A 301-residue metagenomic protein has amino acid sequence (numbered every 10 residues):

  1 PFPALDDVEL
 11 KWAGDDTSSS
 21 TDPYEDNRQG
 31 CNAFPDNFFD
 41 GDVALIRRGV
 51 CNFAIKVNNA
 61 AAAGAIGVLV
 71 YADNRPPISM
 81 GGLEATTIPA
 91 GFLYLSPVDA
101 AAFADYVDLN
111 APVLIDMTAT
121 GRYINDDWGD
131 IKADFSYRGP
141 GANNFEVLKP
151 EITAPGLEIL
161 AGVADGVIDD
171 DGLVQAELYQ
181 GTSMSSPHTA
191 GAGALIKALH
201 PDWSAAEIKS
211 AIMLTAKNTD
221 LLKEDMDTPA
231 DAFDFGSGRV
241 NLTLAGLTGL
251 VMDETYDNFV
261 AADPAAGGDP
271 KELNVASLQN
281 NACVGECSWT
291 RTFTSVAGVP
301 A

Functional and structural regions predicted by a protein language model:
P1-A154, G162-A164, A232, V240-G246: Structured lumen-facing ectodomains of secretory-pathway proteins
F2, E25-N27, D126-D127, I131-S136 (+3 more regions): Secreted peptidase-domain scaffold signal
G30-C31, G172-Q180, L273-S277: Active-site-adjacent structural elements in folded domains
F53-L83, T153-T228: Hydrolase catalytic cores
A54-V57, A100-A104, K132, S186-G193 (+6 more regions): Extracytoplasmic/secreted envelope proteins and their assembly/folding machinery, especially bacterial periplasmic
I88, D126-G129, F135, A142-E146 (+9 more regions): Marks the mature luminal ectodomains of secretory-pathway proteins
T118-A119, E224-D227, E272: Short coil/turn segments at secondary-structure boundaries
